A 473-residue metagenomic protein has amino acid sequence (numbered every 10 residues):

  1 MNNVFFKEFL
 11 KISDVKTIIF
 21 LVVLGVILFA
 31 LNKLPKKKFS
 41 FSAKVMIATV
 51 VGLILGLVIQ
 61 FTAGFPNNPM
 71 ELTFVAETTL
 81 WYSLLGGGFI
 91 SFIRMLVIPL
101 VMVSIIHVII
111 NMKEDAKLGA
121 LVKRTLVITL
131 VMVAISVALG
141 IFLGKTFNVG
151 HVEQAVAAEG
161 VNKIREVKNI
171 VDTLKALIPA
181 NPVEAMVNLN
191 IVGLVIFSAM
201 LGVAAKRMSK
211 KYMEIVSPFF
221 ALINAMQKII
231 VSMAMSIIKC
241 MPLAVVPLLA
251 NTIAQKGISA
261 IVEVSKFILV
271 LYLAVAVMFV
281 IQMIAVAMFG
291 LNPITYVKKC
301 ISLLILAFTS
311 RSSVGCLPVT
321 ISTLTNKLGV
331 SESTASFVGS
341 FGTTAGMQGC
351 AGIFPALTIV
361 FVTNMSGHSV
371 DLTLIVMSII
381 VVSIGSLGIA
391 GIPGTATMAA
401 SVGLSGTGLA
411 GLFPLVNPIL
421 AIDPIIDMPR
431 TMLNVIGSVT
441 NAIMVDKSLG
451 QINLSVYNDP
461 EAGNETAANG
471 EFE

Functional and structural regions predicted by a protein language model:
N2-K7, P355-E473: Transmembrane alpha-helical segments and their short flanking loops that form helix-hairpins/helix-helix interfaces
K11-T17, L28-K36, S42, M46 (+7 more regions): Signature of multi-pass transmembrane helix bundles
K44-L53, V75, T79, S83 (+17 more regions): Alpha-helical transmembrane segments of multi-pass membrane proteins, especially transporters and channels
I54-T62, V131-A155, V270-A307, S312-C316 (+4 more regions): Transmembrane alpha-helices that form the ion-translocation and gating core of multi-pass ion transport proteins
V108-L118, V152, K211-E214, A225 (+7 more regions): Juxtamembrane helix-boundary/capping and inter-helix hinge elements in multi-pass membrane proteins
A116-R124, S232-S236, K327-M347, S369-T373 (+2 more regions): Membrane-interface alpha-helices at helix entry/exit sites of multi-pass transporters
I170-V171, L189-G193, M235, L273 (+4 more regions): Membrane-interfacial loop-to-helix junctions in multi-pass transporters
K298-P355, I380-T397, I422-M444: Alpha-helical membrane segments and immediately flanking helix-loop junctions that form or couple to the substrate/ion
